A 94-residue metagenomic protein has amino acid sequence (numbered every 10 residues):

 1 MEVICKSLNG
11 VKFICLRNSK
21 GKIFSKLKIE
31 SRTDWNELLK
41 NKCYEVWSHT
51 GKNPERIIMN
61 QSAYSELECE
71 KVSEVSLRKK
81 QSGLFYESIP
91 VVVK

Functional and structural regions predicted by a protein language model:
M1-F24: Short, intrinsically disordered N-terminal pre-domain segments
K6, R17, K28, I57 (+1 more regions): Short linear sequence motifs
S7-L8, N18, T33, S76 (+1 more regions): N-terminal regions of proteins, emphasizing targeting and processing segments when present
G10, G21, R32, N41 (+2 more regions): Generic intrinsically disordered, low-complexity segments enriched for polar/acidic and small residues
R17-W47: N-terminal acidic leader/helix
L38, E45-K94: Extended oligomerization regions of viral-like shell subunits
